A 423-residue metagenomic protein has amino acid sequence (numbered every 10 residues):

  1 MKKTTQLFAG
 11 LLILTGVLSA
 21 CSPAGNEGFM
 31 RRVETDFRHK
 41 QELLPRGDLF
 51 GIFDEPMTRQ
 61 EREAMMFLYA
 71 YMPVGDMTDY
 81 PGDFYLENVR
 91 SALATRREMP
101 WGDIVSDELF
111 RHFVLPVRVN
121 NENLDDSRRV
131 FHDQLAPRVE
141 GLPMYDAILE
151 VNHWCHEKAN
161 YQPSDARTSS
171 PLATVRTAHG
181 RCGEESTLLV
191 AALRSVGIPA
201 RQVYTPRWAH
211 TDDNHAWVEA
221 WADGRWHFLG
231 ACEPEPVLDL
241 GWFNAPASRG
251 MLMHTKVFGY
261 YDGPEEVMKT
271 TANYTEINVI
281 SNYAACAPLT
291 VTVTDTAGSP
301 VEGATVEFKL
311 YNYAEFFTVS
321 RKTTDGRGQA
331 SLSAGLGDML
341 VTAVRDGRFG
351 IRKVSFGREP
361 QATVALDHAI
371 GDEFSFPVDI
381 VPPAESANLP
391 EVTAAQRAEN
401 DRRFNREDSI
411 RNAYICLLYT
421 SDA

Functional and structural regions predicted by a protein language model:
D133, P137-L142, A147-H153, Q162-L172 (+1 more regions): Hydrophobic/aromatic-rich core segments of domains that either
I280-A297, G371-V378, P383: A short, Gly/Thr-enriched small/hydrophobic beta-strand-prone motif that recurs across taxa
T296-A314, L336-D338: Short, ordered, surface-exposed loop/turn motifs in non-cytosolic proteins
N312-S333: Short, acidic Ser/Thr/Gly-rich low-complexity loop/linker segments typical of extracellular and cell-surface proteins
Q329-L340, D346-G347: Short Pro-Gly-centered beta-turn/loop motif in secreted/extracellular proteins
D346-A369: Structured interaction patches on ligand/partner-binding surfaces of diverse proteins
A369-L417: Compositionally biased low-complexity segments at domain edges in trafficked proteins and select soluble regulators
Y419-A423: Conserved small/polar residues in nucleotide/adenosyl-binding loops
